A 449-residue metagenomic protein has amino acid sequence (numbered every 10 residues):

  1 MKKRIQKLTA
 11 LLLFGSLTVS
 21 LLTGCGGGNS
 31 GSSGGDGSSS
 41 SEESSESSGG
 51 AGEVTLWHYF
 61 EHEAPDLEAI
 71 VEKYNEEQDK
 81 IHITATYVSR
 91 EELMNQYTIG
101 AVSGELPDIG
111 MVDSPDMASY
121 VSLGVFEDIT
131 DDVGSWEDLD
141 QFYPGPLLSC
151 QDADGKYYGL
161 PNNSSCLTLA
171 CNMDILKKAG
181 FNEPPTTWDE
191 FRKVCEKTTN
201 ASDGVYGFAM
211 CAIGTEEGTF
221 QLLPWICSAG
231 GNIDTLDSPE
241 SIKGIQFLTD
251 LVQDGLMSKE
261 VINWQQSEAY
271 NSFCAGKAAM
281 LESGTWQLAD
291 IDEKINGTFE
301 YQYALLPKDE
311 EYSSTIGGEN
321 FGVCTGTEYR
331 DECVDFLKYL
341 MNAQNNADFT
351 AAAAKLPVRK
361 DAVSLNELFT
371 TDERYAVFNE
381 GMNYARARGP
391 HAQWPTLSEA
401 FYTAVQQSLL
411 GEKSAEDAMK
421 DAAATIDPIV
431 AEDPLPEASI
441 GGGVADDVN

Functional and structural regions predicted by a protein language model:
M1-T55, E76, T370, D427-N449: Short, low-complexity disordered leader/linker segments with a strong preference for bacterial N-terminal type II
G49-E61, I81-T86, D108-I109, Y158 (+1 more regions): Short, well-ordered beta-strand elements
E72, E76-E77, K177-A179, Q246 (+5 more regions): Extracytoplasmic/periplasmic substrate-recognition and gating elements
K73-F142, S149, D174-T186, A279-M280 (+2 more regions): Extracytoplasmic "Venus flytrap"/periplasmic binding protein-like
D113-L167, R192, N200-D203, G218-Q221 (+5 more regions): Hinge/lid segment of periplasmic solute-binding proteins
M117-V125, T130, P144-E183, C211-I233 (+3 more regions): Periplasmic solute-binding protein
C150, Y301-A304, A351-T403, Q407 (+1 more regions): Long, aromatic- and glycine/proline-rich binding clefts that accommodate carbohydrate-like moieties
V194-K197, A201, D234-I262, L306: Glycine-centered hinge/linker elements that transmit conformational signals in sensory and ligand-binding systems
